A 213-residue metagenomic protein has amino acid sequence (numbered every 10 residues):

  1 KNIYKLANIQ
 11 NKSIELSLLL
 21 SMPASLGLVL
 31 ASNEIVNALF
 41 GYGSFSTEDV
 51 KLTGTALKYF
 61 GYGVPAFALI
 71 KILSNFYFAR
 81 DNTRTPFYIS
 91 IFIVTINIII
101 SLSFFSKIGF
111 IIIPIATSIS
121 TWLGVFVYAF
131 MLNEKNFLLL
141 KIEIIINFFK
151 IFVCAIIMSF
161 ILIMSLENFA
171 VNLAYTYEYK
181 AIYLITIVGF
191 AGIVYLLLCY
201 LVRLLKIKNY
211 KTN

Functional and structural regions predicted by a protein language model:
K1-N213: Membrane-embedded alpha-helical bundles of multi-pass transporters/translocases, especially carrier/permease families
